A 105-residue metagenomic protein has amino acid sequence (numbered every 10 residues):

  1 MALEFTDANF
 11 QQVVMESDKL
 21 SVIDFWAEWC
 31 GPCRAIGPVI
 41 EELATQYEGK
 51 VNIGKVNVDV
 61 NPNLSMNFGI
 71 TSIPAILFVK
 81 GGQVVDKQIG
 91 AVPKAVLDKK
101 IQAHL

Functional and structural regions predicted by a protein language model:
M1-N52, V60-L105: Proteins that catalyze or organize thiol-disulfide redox chemistry and the adjacent proteostasis machinery handling
K55: Conserved residues in the N-terminal Rossmann fold of short-chain dehydrogenase/reductase
